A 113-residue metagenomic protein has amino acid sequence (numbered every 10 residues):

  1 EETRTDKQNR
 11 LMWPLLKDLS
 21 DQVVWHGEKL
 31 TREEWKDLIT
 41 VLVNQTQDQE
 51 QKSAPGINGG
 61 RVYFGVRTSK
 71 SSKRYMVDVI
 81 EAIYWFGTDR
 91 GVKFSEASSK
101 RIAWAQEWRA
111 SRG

Functional and structural regions predicted by a protein language model:
E1-G113: Acidic (Asp/Glu-rich) sequence patches and key acidic residues that form negatively charged surfaces used
